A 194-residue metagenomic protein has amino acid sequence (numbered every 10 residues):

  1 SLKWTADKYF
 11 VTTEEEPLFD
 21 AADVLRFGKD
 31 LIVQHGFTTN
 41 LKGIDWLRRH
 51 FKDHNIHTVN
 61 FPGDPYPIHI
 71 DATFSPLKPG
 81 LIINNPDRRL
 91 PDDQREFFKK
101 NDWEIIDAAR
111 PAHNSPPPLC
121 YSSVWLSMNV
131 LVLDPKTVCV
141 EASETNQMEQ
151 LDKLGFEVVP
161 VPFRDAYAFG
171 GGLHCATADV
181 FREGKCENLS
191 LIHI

Functional and structural regions predicted by a protein language model:
S1-L191: The feature marks the mature, well-folded catalytic cores of soluble enzymes
